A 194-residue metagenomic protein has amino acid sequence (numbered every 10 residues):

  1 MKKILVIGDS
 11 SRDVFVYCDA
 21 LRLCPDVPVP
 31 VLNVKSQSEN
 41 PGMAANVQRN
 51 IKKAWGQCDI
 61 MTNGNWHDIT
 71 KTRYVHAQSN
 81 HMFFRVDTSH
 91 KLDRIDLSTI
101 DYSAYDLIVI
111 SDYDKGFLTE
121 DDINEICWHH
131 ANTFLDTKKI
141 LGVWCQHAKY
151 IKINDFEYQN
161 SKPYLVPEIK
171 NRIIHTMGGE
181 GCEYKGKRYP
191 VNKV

Functional and structural regions predicted by a protein language model:
M1-P28, N33-V194: Ribokinase/PfkB-type carbohydrate-kinase core domain
